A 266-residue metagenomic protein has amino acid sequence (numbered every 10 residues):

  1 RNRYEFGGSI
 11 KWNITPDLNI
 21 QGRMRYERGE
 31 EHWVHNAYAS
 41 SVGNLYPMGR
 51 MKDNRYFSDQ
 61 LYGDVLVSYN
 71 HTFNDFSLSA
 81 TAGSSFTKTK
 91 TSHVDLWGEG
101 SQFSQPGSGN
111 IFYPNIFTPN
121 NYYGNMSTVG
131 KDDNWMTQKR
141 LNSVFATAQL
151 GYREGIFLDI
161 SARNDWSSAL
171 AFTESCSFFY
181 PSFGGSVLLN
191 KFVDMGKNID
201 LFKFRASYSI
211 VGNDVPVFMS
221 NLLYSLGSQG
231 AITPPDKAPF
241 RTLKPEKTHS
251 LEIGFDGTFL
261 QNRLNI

Functional and structural regions predicted by a protein language model:
R1-A37, M48-I266: Extracellular/periplasmic, surface-exposed regions of secreted and cell-surface proteins
L45: Active-site helix/loop of acyl-thioester processing domains in fatty-acid/polyketide metabolism, spanning hotdog-fold
